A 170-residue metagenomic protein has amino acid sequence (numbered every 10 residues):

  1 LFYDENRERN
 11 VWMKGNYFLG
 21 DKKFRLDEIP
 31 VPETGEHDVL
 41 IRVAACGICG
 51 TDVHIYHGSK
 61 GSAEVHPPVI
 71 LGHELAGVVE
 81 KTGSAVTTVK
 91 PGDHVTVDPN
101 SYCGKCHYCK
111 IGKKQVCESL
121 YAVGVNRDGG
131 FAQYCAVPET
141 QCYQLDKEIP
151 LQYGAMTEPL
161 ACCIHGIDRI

Functional and structural regions predicted by a protein language model:
L1-W12: Short, Lys/Arg-enriched N-terminal segments with co-localized hydrophobic residues within the first ~10-30 amino acids
R7-R9, T88, I167-I170: Short, intrinsically disordered, charge-balanced linker/junction segments flanking boundaries in proteins
M13-K14, L75: Structural detector for hydrophobic anchor residues on beta-strands
Y17-K23: Extracellular beta-rich ligand/substrate-recognition surface
P30-C46, G61-H107, D146-I149: Glycine-rich beta-strand-centered segment in the early N-terminal region that forms part of a ligand/cofactor-binding
T51-H57: Cytochrome P450 core scaffold surrounding the K-helix E-X-X-R motif and the conserved "meander" helix-loop region
C103-I170: NAD(P)H dinucleotide-binding glycine-rich loop of Rossmann-like/cofactor-binding domains, especially the beta1-alpha1
